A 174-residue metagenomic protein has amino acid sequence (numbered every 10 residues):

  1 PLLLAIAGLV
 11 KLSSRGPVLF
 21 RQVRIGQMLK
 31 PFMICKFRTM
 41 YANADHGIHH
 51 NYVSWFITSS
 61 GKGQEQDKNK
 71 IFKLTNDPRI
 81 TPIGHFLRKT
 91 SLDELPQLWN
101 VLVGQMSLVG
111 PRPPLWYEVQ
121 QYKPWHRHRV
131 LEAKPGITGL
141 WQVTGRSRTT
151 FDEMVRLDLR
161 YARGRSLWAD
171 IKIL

Functional and structural regions predicted by a protein language model:
P1-N51, N100, L167, K172-L174: A hydrophobic, helix-centered structural microdomain
L9, I71-L74, R88-L174: Hydrophobic structural segments characteristic of membrane proteins
M28-K30, N43-A44, W55-T58, V119-Y122 (+1 more regions): Short, intrinsically disordered/low-complexity patches at protein termini and at juxtamembrane boundaries
R38, H50-F56, R156-R160: Short intrinsically disordered coil segments
M40-H46, T58, K62-G63, R146-T150: Active-site/binding-pocket entry motifs
I48-K70: Charged, glycine/proline-rich intrinsically disordered loops and linkers
